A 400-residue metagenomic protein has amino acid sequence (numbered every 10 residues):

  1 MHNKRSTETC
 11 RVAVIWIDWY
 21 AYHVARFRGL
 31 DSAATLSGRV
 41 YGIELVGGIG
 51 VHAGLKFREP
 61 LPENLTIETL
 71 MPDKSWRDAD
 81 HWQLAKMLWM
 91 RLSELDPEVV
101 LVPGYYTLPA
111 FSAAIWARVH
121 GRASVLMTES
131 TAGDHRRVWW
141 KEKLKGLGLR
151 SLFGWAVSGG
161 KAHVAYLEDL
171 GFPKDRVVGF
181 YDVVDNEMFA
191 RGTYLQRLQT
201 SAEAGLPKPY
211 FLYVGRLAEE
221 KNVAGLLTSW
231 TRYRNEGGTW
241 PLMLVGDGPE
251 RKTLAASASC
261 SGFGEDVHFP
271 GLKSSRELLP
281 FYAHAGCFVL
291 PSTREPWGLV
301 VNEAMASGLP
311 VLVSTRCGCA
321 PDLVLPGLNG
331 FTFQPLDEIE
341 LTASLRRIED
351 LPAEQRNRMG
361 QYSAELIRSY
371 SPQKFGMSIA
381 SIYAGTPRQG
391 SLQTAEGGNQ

Functional and structural regions predicted by a protein language model:
W19, W76, L108, R122-W140 (+2 more regions): A short, histidine- and acid-enriched strand-loop-helix "catalytic/donor-clamping" loop that lines the nucleotide-sugar
L152-Q199, L206: Donor nucleotide-sugar binding/catalytic pocket of nucleotide-sugar-dependent glycosyltransferases
A202-W230: Conserved donor-binding/catalytic core segment of Leloir-type glycosyltransferases
K252-K273: Nucleotide-activated donor-binding/catalytic signature segment of Leloir-type glycosyltransferases, i.e., the conserved
L272-K273, P280-A285: Short alpha-helical donor nucleotide-sugar binding micro-motif in glycosyltransferases
T293: Aromatic "clamp/platform" in nucleotide-sugar-dependent glycosyltransferases that forms part of the donor/acceptor
P310-S314: Short hydrophobic beta-strand element within catalytic cores of glycosyltransferases and related nucleotide-activated
E354-S369: A short, well-ordered alpha-helix in the C-terminal region of glycosyltransferases
